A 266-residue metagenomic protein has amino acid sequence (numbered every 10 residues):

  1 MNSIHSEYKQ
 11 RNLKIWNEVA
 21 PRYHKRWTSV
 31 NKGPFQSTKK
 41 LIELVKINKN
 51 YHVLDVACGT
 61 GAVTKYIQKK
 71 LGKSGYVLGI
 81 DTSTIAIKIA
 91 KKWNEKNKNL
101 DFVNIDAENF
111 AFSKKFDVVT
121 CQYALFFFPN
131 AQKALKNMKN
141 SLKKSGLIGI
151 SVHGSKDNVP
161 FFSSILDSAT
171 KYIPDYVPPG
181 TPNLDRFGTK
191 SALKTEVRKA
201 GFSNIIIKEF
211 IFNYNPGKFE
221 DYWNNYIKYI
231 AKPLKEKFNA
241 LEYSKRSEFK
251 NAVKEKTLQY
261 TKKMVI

Functional and structural regions predicted by a protein language model:
N2-Y51, A62-Y66, A86-I89, W93 (+1 more regions): Conserved class I S-adenosyl-L-methionine
N2-Y8, R22, R26, N31-F35 (+2 more regions): Conserved Class I S-adenosyl-L-methionine
N12, V30, P34-T38, S83-A86 (+4 more regions): Conserved donor sugar-nucleotide recognition element shared by glycan-biosynthetic enzymes
H52-F110, K133: Class I SAM-dependent methyltransferase SAM/SAH-binding core
E108-V119: A short acidic, Gly/Pro-enriched loop at the edge of an enzyme's catalytic core that lines a small-molecule cofactor
D117-A131, G154: A short SAM/SAH-binding and catalytic strip from SAM-dependent methyltransferases
Q132-L147: A short glycine-rich, Lys/Arg-flanked "PGG" loop and its adjoining helix->strand segment in the class I
G149-D175: Conserved class I S-adenosyl-L-methionine
